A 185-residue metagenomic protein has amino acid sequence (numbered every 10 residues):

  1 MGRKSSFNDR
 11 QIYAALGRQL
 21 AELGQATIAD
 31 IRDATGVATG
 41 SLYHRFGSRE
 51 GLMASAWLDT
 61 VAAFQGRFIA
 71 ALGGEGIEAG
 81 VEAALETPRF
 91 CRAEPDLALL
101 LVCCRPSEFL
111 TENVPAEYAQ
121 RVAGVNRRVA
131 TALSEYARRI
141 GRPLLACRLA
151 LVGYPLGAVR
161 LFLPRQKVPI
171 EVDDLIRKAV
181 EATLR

Functional and structural regions predicted by a protein language model:
M1-F7: N-terminal intrinsically disordered/low-complexity leader segments
F7-L16, I31, A56-T60, F64-F68: Generic hydrophobic, amphipathic alpha-helix propensity
E22-G51, S55: Helix-turn-helix
S55, I69-D96: Hydrophobic alpha-helical connector segments
A56, T60-F64, T87, E94 (+3 more regions): Hydrophobic/aromatic residues within well-ordered alpha-helical segments
Q65-G66, F109-G141, L145-L149: Amphipathic alpha-helical packing segments from all-alpha helical-bundle domains
P88-R89, T131-S134, R139-P164, E171-T183: Hydrophobic alpha-helical segments that form the core of small-molecule binding pockets and/or dimer interfaces
R92-A116: Amphipathic alpha-helical segments used for helix-helix packing
